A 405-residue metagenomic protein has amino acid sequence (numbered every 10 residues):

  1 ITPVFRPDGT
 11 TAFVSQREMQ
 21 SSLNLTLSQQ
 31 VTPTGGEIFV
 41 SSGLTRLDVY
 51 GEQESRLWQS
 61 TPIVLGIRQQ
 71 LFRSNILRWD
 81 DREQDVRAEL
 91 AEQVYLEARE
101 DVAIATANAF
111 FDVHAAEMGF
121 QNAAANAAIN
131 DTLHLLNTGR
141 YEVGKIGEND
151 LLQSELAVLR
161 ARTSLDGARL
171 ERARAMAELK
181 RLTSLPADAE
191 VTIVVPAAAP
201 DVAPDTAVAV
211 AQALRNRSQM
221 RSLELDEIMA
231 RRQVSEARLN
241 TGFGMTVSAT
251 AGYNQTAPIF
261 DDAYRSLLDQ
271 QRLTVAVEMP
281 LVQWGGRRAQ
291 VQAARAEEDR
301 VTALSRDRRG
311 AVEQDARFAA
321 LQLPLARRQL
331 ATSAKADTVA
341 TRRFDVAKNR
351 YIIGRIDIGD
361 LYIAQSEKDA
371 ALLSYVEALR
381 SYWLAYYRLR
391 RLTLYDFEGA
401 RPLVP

Functional and structural regions predicted by a protein language model:
I1-L65, I193-D205, S235, S248-M279 (+1 more regions): Small/polar, glycine/serine/threonine/aspartate-rich low-complexity segments that form flexible
T10, I146, D150-L151, E155 (+2 more regions): Amphipathic alpha-helical coiled-coil scaffold segments and their short linker/junction regions
N24-E54, L65-E83, Q93-E100, I104 (+5 more regions): A glycine-/polar-enriched beta->alpha junction
Q70, L77, D81-Q84, V102 (+19 more regions): Amphipathic alpha-helical coiled-coil segments and their boundaries
V86, E92-Q212, Q322, A326 (+3 more regions): Periplasmic alpha-helical coiled-coil/stalk elements that build and connect Gram-negative outer-membrane
Y141-K145, Y351-R355, L392: A short glycine-centered flexible hinge/capping loop motif at secondary-structure junctions
L373-P405: Acidic, low-complexity, intrinsically disordered peripheral segments
